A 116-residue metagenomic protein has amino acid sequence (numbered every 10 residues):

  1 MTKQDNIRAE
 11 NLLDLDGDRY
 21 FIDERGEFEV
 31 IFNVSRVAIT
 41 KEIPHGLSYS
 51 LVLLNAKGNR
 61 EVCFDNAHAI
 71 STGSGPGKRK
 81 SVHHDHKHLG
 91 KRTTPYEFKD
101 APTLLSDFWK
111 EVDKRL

Functional and structural regions predicted by a protein language model:
T2-K80: The feature represents the first ordered module of a protein
L47, G75-Y96: Short, surface-exposed secondary-structure junctions/capping segments
H88-L116: Well-ordered alpha/beta subsegment
